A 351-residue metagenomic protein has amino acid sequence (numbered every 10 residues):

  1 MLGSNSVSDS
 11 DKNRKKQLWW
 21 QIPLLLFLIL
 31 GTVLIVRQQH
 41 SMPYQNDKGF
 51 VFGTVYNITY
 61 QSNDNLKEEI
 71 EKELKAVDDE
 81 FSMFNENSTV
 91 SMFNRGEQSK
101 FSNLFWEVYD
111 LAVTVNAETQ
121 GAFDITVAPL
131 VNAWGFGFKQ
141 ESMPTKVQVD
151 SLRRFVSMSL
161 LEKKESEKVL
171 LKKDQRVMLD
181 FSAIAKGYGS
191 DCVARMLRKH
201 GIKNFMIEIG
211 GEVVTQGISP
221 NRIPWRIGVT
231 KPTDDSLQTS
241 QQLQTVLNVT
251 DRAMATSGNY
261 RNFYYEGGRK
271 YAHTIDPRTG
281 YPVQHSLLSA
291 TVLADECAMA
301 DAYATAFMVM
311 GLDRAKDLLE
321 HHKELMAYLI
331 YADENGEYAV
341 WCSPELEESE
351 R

Functional and structural regions predicted by a protein language model:
L2-R351: Mature catalytic core of soluble alpha/beta enzymes
